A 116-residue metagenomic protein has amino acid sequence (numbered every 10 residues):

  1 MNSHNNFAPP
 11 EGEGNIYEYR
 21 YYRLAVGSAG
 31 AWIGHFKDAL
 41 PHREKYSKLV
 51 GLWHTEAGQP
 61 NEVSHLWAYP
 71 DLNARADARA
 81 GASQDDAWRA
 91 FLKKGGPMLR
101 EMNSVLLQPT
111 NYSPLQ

Functional and structural regions predicted by a protein language model:
M1-Q116: Short S/T/G/P-rich N-terminal loop/turn motif that feeds into the first structured element of a domain
